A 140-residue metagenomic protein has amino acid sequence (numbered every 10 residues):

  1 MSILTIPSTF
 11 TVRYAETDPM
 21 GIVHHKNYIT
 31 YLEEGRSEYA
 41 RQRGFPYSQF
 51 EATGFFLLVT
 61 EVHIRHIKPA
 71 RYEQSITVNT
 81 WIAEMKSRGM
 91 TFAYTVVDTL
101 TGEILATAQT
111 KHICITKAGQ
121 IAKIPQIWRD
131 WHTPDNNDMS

Functional and structural regions predicted by a protein language model:
M1-Q42: Catalytic strand-loop segment that frames the active site of acyl-thioester-processing enzymes
I3-S8, R41, R71-Y72, I82-S140: HotDog/MaoC-like acyl-thioester-processing domains
T9-R13, R65, I113: Generic structural detector for well-ordered beta-strands
Y28-Y31, L58, A93, K111: Residue-level recognition of specific faces of alpha-helices
F50-L57: Short, basic/aromatic beta-hairpin or loop at an interaction surface
T60-H66, V78-N79, F92-A93: Short structured motifs
